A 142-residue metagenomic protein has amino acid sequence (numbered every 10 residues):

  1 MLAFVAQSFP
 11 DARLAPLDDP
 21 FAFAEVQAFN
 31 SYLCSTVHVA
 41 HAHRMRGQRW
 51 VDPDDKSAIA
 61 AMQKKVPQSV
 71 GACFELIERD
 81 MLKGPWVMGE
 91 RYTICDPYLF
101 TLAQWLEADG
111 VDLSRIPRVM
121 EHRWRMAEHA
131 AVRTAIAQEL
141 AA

Functional and structural regions predicted by a protein language model:
M1-A61: GST-like domain detector, emphasizing the conserved glutathione-binding G-site in the N-terminal thioredoxin-like
L2-A6, Q27-N30, F74, E78 (+2 more regions): Non-transmembrane alpha-helical segments in soluble domains of secreted/periplasmic/extracellular proteins
P10, S35-H38, E75, R79-W86 (+1 more regions): Generic structural signal for secondary-structure transition and capping sites
A12-L17, A40-A42, P85-E90, S114-R115 (+1 more regions): Short, hydrophobic secondary-structure boundary micro-motifs
A15-E25, K65-V66, K83-C95: All-alpha amphipathic helical-bundle segments outside canonical DNA-binding/catalytic cores that form hydrophobic
T36, A40-R44, V87-D112, M120 (+1 more regions): GST superfamily/GST-like fold recognition
M62-M81: Amphipathic alpha-helical packing segments from all-alpha helical-bundle domains
R115-A142: Long hydrophobic alpha-helical segments typical of transmembrane helices together with their membrane-interfacial
